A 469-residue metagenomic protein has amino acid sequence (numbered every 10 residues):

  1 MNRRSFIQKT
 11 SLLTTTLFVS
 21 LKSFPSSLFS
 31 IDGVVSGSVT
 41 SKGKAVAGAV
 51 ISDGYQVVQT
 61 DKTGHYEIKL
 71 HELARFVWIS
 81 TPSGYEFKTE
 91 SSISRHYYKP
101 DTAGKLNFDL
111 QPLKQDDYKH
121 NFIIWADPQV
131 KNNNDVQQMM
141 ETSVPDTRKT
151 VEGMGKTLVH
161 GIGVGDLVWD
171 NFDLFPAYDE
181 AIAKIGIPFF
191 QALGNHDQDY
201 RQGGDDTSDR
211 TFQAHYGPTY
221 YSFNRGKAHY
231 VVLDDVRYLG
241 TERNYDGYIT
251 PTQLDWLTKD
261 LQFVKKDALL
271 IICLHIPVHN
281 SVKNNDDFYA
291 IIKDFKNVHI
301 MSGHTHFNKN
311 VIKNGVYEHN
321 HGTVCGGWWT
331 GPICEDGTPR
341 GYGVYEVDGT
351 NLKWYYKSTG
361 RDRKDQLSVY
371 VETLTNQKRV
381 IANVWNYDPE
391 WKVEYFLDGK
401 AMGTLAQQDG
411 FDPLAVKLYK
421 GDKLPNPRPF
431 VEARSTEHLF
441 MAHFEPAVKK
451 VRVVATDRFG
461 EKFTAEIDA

Functional and structural regions predicted by a protein language model:
S5-S27: N-terminal export signals
L28-V34, K42, T81-P176, A447-R452: N-terminal active-site segment of His-dependent metallophosphoesterases
G33-S36, T40-Y55, E72, E390: Short, ordered, surface-exposed loop/turn motifs in non-cytosolic proteins
Y55-K69: Short, acidic Ser/Thr/Gly-rich low-complexity loop/linker segments typical of extracellular and cell-surface proteins
Y66, L106, H438-A442: Short strand-edge motifs at loop-to-beta-strand transitions and within beta-strands of extracellular beta-rich domains
P82-K88, R95-P100, F172-V264, N284-M301 (+1 more regions): Extended active-site neighborhood of metal-dependent phosphoesterases/phosphodiesterases
L261-N280: Short acidic, glycine-rich surface-loop motifs adjacent to enzyme active sites
V316-D398, N426, R434-E466: Binuclear metal-dependent phosphoesterase catalytic core
